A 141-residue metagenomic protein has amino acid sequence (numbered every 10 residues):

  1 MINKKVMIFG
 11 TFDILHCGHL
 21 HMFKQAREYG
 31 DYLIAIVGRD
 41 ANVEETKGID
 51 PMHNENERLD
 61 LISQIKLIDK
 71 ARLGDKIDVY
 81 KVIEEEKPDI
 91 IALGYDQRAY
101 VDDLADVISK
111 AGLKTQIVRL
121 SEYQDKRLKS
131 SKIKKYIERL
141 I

Functional and structural regions predicted by a protein language model:
M1-I141: Nucleotidyltransferase catalytic core that binds NTPs
